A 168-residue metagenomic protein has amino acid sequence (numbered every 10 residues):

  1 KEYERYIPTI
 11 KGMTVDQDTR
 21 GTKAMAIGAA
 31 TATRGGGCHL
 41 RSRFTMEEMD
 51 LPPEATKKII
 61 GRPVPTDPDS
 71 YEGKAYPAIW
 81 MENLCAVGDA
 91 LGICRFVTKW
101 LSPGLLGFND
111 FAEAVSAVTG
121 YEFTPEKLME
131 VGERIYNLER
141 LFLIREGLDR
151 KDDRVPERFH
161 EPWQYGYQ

Functional and structural regions predicted by a protein language model:
K1-Q168: Extended C-terminal regions of large enzymes
